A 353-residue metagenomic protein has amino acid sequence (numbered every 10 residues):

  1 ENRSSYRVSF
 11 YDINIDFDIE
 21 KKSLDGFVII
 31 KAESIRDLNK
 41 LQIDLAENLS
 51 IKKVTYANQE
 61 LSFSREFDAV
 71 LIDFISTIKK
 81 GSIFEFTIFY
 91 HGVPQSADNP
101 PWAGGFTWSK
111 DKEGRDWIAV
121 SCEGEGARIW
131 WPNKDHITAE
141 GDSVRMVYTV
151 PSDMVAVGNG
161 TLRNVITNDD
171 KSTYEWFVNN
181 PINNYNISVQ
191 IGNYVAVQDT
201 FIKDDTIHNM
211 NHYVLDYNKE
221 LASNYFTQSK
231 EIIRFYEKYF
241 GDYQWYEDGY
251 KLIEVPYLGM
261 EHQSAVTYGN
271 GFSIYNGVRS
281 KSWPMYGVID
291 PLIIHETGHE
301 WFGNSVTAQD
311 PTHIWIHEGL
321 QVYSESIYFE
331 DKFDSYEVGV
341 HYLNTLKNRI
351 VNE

Functional and structural regions predicted by a protein language model:
E1-D25, S109-W117: N-terminal, polar/Ser/Thr-rich
I13-D16, I30, Q59-S62, D73-I78 (+2 more regions): Beta-strand-rich interaction surfaces with strong enrichment in secreted/lumenal proteins
F27-N48, P132-H136, G141-P151: Surface-exposed beta-strand/loop patches in extracellular or lumenal glycoproteins
K40, A57-K79, I83, W117-E123 (+2 more regions): Aromatic/His-enriched, Gly/Pro-containing loop or helix-boundary segments that lie immediately adjacent to catalytic
A46-S109: A surface-exposed beta-strand-loop module
V70, W176, H212-E353: Hydrophobic alpha-helical and helix-loop surface patches within well-folded domains that function as non-catalytic
F74, S143, T200, D205-T206: Coil residues (strongly favoring Ser/Thr
F89-Q198: Extended, low-hydrophobicity, Ser/Thr/Pro/Gly-biased non-transmembrane segments
